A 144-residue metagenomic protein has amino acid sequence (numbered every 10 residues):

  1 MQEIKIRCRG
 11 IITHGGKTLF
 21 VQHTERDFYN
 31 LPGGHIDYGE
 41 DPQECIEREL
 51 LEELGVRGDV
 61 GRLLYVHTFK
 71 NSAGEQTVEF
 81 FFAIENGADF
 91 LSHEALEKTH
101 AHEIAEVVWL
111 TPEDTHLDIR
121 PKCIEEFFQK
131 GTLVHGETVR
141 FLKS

Functional and structural regions predicted by a protein language model:
M1-L31, G58, N86: N-terminal strand-loop-strand
G10, L63, F82-I84: A structural signal for short, well-ordered beta-strand segments
V21, S92-E94, G136-E137: Short, hydrophobic secondary-structure boundary micro-motifs
E25, G33-H35, H67: Short, well-ordered turn and helix-capping elements at secondary-structure junctions
D27-Y29, T99-S144: Nudix hydrolase/Nudix homology domain
I36-D59, K70-I119: Unchanged
L64-K70: Short, solvent-exposed loop/turn elements at beta->coil junctions and helix N-caps that rim active or binding pockets
